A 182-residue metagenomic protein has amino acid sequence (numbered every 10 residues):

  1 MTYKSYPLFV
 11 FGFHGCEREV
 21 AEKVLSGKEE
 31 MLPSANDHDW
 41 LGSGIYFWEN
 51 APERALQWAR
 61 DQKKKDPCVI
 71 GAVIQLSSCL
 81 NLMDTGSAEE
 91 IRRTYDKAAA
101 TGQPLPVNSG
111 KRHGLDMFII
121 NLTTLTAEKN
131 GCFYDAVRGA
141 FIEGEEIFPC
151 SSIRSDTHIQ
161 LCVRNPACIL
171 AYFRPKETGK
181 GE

Functional and structural regions predicted by a protein language model:
M1-W40: ADP-ribose/NAD+-binding catalytic cleft of ART/PARP-like enzymes
T2, V10, E22, G71-E182: Active-site and NAD+-binding cores of ADP-ribose-processing enzymes
L8-V10, G42-I45, D66-P67: Short, surface-exposed beta-edge/turn micro-motifs
G12-E19, E49-P52, I74-S78: Short, flexible loop/turn elements at secondary-structure junctions
V24-G27, W48-E53, G139-A140: A short linear-motif detector with a strong N-terminal bias
E30-A35, D66-P67, A88-T94: Short, low-complexity, polar/charged sequence segments that are solvent-exposed and flexible
A35-Q62: Extended catalytic/binding region for NAD+/ADP-ribose chemistry, centered on the ART fold
Q62-G71: Cytochrome P450 catalytic domain signature, combining two hallmark sequence patches
